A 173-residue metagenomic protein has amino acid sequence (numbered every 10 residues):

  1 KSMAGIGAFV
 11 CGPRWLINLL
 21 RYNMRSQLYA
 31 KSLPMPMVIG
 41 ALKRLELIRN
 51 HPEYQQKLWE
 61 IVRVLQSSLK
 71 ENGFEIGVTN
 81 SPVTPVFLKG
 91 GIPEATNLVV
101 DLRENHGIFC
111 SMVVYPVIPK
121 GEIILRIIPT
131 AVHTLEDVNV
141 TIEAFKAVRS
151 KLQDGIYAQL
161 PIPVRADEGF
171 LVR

Functional and structural regions predicted by a protein language model:
K1-S2, P13-I17, G91, V132-T134: Short, glycine-/Ser/Thr-/acidic-enriched flexible segments
M3-Q55: Conserved core segment of the aminotransferase class I/II
R25, F74, G107-I108, D154: Short aromatic/hydrophobic-glycine micro-motifs
S32, S111-P116: Beta-strand->loop->alpha-helix junctions that form or flank phosphate-binding loops in nucleotide-handling enzymes
H51, Q55-G107, Y115-E122, P129-E136 (+1 more regions): Conserved PLP-binding catalytic core of the aspartate aminotransferase-like
E104-F109, F145-Q153: A common structural junction motif
